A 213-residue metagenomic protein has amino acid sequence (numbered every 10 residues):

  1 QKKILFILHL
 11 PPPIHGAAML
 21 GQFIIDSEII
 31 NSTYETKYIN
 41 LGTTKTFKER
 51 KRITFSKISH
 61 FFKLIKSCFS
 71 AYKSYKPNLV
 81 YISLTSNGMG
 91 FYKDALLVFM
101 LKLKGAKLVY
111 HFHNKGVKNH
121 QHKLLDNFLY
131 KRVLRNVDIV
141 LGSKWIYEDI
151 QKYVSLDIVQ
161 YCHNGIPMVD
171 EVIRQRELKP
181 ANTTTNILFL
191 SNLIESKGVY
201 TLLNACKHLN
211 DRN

Functional and structural regions predicted by a protein language model:
Q1-T44, A106: N-terminal subdomain of nucleotide-sugar transferases
L5-I7, L178-K197, L202-H208: Conserved donor-binding/catalytic core segment of Leloir-type glycosyltransferases
I14, G88, M168-E171, I194-V199: A short, basic/aromatic alpha-helical/loop segment that forms part of the nucleotidyl-sugar donor-binding site
F55-Y72: Glycine-rich, highly charged phosphate/nucleotide-binding loops
L64, L79-K104: An aromatic- and histidine-rich active-site surface loop
T85-M89, A106-K123: A short, histidine- and acid-enriched strand-loop-helix "catalytic/donor-clamping" loop that lines the nucleotide-sugar
F99-K107, K123-D138: Membrane-proximal helix-turn-helix segments that form the acceptor-binding/catalytic region of lipid-linked
Y130-I173, N182: Donor nucleotide-sugar binding/catalytic pocket of nucleotide-sugar-dependent glycosyltransferases
